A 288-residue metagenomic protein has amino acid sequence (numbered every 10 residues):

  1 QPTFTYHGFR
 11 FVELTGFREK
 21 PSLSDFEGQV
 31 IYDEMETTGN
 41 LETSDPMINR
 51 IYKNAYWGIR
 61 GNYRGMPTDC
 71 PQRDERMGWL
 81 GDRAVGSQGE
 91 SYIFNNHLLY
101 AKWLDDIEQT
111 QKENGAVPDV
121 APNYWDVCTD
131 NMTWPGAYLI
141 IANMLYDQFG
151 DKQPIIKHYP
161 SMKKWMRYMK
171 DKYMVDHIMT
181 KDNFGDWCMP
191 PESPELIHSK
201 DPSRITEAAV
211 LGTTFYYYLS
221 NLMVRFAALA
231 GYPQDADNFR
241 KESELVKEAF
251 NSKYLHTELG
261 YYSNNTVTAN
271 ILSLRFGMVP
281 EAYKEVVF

Functional and structural regions predicted by a protein language model:
Q1, R64, T68-C70, N114-Y138 (+3 more regions): The feature captures the catalytic groove of carbohydrate-active enzymes
Q1-Q72, G81-D82, L98-L99, P118-P122 (+3 more regions): Extracellular/oxidizing-compartment recognition motifs
F4, L14-T15, G81-T110, A142-K152 (+1 more regions): Alpha-helical support elements that line or immediately flank enzyme active sites and cofactor-binding pockets
T43-W57, F94-Q109, D235-E244, S273-P280: An acidic intrinsically disordered interaction segment
Y56, R60-R64, D105-E108, N143 (+1 more regions): Amphipathic, well-packed alpha-helical segments that form the structural scaffold of globular domains
I156-S161: Aromatic- and glycine-enriched glycan-recognition loops and surfaces that form the carbohydrate-binding subsites
